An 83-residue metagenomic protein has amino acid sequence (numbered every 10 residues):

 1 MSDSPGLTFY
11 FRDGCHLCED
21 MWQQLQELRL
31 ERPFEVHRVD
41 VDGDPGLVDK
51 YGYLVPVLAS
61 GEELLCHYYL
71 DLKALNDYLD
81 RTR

Functional and structural regions predicted by a protein language model:
M1-G6, E27, E31, D77-R83: Short, low-complexity, intrinsically disordered N-terminal peptides in bacterial proteins
S2-E27: Local sequence-structure signature of Cys/Sec-based thiol-disulfide redox active-site neighborhoods
G14-L17, F34, L65-Y69: A structural signal for the main folded, soluble domain(s) of proteins
F34-P45: Thiol-based oxidoreductase modules, predominantly thioredoxin-like and allied folds used for disulfide exchange
Y51: Surface-exposed interaction regions that form or flank ligand-binding interfaces
V55-L64: A short, hydrophobic beta-strand/beta-hairpin element that forms part of a small beta-sheet core
E63-R83: Non-catalytic, surface beta->alpha helical segment in thiol-disulfide oxidoreductase systems
